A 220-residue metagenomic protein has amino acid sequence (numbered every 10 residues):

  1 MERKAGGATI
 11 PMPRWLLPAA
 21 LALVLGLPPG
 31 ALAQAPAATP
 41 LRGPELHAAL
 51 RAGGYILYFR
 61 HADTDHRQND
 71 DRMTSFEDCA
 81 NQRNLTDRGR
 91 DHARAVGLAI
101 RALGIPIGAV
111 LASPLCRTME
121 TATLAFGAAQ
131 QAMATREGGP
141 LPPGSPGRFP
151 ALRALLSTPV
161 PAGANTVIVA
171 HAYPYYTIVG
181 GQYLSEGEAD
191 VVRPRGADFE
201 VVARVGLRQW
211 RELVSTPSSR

Functional and structural regions predicted by a protein language model:
E2-A19: Bacterial N-terminal signal peptides that target proteins for export
P18-P28: Bacterial N-terminal signal peptides
P29-A33: Sec/Tat signal peptide C-region and signal peptidase I cleavage site
A35-M133, G138-P142, G181-E200, R204-R220: Active-site-proximal alpha-helix that buttresses catalytic centers in soluble enzyme cores
G54-I56, A164-A170: Generic beta-sheet signal
T135-S145, F149-S157: All-alpha RGS (Regulator of G-protein Signaling) helical domain and cognate RGS-like helical scaffolds
T158-A164, P194-A197: A short, structured loop/turn motif at beta-sheet edges
